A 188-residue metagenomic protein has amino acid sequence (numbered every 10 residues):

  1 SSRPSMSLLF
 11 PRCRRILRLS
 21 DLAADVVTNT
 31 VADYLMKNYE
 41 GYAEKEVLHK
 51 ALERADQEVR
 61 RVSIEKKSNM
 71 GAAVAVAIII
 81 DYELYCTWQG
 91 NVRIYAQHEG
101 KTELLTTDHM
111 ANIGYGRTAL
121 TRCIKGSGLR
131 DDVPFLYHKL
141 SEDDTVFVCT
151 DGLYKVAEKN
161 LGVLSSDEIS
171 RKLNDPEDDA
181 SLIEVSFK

Functional and structural regions predicted by a protein language model:
S1-K188: PP2C/PPM-type serine/threonine phosphatase catalytic domain
